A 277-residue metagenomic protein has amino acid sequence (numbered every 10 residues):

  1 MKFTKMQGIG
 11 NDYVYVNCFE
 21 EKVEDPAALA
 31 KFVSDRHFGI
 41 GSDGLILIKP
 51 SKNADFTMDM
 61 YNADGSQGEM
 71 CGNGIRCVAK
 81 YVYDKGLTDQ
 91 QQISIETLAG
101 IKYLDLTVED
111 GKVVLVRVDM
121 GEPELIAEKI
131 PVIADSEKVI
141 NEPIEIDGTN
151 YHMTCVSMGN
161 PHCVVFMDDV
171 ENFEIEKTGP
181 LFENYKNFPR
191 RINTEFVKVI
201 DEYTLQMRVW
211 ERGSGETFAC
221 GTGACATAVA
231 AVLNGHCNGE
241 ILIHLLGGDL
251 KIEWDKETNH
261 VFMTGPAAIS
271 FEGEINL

Functional and structural regions predicted by a protein language model:
M1-K112, C163-L277: A glycine-rich beta-to-alpha transition motif near the start of alpha/beta enzyme domains, typified by
D105, D119, P131, P143-E145 (+1 more regions): Generic structural detector for well-ordered beta-strands
L115-P123: Membrane helix-loop-helix hairpins that form the core translocation module of multi-pass transporters
R117, H152-C155: Active-site-proximal beta-strand elements of phosphoester/diester hydrolases
E124-H152: Active-site glycine-rich loop that binds ribose-phosphate moieties when present
